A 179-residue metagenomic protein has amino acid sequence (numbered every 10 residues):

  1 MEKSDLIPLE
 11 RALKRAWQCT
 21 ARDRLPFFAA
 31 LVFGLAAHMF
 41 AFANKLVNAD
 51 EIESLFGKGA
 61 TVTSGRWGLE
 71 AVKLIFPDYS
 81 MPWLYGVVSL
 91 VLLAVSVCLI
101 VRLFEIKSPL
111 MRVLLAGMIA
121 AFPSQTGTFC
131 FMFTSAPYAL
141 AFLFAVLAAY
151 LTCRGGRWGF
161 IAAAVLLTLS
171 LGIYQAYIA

Functional and structural regions predicted by a protein language model:
M1-C19: Short, Lys/Arg-rich, polar N-terminal cytosolic tail immediately upstream of the first transmembrane signal-anchor
A16-V47: Transmembrane signal-anchor helices characteristic of membrane glycosylation enzymes that use polyprenol
A36-S54, A60-V72, Y174: Extracytoplasmic catalytic/substrate-binding loops of multi-pass membrane glycan-assembly enzymes
G59-L92: Short hydrophobic/aromatic helix or loop-helix immediately within or flanking a transmembrane segment in polytopic
V87-R112: Transmembrane-helix motifs of polytopic, lipid-linked glycan transferases
L115-F144, G172: Aromatic- and kink-enriched transmembrane "portal" helix at the membrane-lumen/periplasm boundary that abuts
A145-F160: Membrane-interface transmembrane helices that cradle and orient dolichyl/undecaprenyl
G159-Q175: Membrane-interface alpha helices of multi-pass inner-membrane proteins
